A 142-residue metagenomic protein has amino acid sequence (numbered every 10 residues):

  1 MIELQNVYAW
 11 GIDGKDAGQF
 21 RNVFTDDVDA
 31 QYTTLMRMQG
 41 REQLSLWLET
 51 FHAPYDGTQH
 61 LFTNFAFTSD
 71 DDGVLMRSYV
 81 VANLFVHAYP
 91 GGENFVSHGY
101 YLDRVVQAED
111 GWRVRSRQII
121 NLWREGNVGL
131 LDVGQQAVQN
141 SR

Functional and structural regions predicted by a protein language model:
M1, D13, R37, D56 (+1 more regions): Aromatic-acidic/polar surface patches that form glycan- and anion
M1-W10, G14, G18, N22 (+1 more regions): Short, low-complexity N-terminal intrinsically disordered segments enriched in polar/charged residues
W10, T34, G91: Short, charged/polar micro-motifs that form catalytic or ligand-binding hotspots
G14, Q43, L102: Short, flexible micro-motifs
A17-A82: A solvent-exposed, acidic/Ser-Thr-rich amphipathic alpha-helical stretch
A53-R142: A beta-strand edge to alpha-helix "cap/lid" segment located at domain peripheries
